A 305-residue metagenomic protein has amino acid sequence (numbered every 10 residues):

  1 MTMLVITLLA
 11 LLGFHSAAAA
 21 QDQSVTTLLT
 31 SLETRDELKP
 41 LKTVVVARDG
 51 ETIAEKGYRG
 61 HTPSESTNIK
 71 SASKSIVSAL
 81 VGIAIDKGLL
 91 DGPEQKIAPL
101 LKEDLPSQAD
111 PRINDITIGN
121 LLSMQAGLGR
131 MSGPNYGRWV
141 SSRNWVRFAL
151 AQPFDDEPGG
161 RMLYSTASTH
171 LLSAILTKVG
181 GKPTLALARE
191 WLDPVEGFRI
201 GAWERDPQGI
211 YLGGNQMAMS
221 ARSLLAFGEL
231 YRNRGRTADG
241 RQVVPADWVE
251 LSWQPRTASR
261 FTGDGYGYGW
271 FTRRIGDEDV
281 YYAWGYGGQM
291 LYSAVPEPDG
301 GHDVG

Functional and structural regions predicted by a protein language model:
T2-G13: Bacterial N-terminal signal peptides
A18-A20: Boundary at the C-terminal end of the N-terminal hydrophobic targeting segment
L32-H61, L291-Y292, G300-H302: A short, well-structured edge-of-sheet supersecondary motif
G50, T67-P93, L121, L172-L176 (+1 more regions): Active-site SXXK
P63, S132-Q216: Catalytic-site signature segments of enzymes, centered on catalytic residues
K87-A126, A151, G180-N215, M219: Active-site helix/loop module of the DD-peptidase/beta-lactamase fold, centered on the serine-lysine SxxK catalytic
S168-I175, N215-R236, Q289-G305: Active-site-proximal alpha-helical segments within enzyme catalytic domains
A246, E250-D303: Active-site Gly/Thr loop motif
